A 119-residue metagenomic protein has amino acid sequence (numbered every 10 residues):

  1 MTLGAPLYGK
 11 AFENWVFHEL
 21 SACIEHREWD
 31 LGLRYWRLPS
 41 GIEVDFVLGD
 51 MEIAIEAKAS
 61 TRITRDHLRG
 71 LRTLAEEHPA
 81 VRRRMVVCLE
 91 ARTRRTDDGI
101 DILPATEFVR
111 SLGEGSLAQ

Functional and structural regions predicted by a protein language model:
M1-Q119: A cross-kingdom feature that marks ATP-driven nucleic-acid transaction machinery
